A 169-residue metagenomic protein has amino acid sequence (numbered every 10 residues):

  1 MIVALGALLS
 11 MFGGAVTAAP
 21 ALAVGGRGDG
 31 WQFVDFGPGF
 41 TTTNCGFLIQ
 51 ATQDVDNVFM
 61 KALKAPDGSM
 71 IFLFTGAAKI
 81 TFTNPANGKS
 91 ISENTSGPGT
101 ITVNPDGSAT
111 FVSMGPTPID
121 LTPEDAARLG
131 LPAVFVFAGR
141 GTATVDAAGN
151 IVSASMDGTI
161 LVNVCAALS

Functional and structural regions predicted by a protein language model:
M1-L9: Sec-dependent N-terminal signal peptides
L5, A18-A19, N87: Single, functionally critical "micro-switch" positions that shape active/binding sites and transmembrane helices
L9-P20: C-terminal segment of classical bacterial N-terminal signal peptides
A23-S169: Beta-strand-enriched cores of mature, soluble protein domains
